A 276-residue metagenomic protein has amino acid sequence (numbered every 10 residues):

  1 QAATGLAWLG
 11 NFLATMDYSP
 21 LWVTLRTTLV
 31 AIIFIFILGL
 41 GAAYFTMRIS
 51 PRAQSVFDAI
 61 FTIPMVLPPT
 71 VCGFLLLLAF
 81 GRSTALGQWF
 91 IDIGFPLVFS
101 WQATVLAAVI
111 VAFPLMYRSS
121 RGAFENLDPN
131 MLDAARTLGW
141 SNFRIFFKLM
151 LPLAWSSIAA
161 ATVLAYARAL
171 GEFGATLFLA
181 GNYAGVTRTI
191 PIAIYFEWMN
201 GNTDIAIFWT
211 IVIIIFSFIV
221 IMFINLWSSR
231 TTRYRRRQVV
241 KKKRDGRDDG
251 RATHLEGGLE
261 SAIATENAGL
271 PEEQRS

Functional and structural regions predicted by a protein language model:
Q1-I33, R48-Q54, D92, E197-T203: Periplasmic/extracellular loop-to-transmembrane helix junction in inner-membrane transport proteins
Q1-T15, G73-V109, A180-Y183: Membrane-interfacial helix termini and adjacent extracytoplasmic/periplasmic loops of multi-pass transporters
N11-M16, F178-F218, M222-F223, W227: Interhelical loop and adjacent transmembrane-helix boundary motif in polytopic membrane transport permeases
V30-F61, F74-L76, W89, A123-E125 (+4 more regions): Transmembrane-helix boundary motif in ABC transporter permease subunits
I33, Y117-S120, F124, D128 (+2 more regions): Transmembrane alpha-helices
I49-F57, A85, S100, N142-R144 (+2 more regions): Membrane-helix interface segments
G81-R82, I158-F196: Non-cytoplasmic
R121-L132, R136-W140, T203, I207-S276: C-terminal transmembrane helix and the adjacent membrane-cytosol boundary/short C-terminal tail of inner/organellar
